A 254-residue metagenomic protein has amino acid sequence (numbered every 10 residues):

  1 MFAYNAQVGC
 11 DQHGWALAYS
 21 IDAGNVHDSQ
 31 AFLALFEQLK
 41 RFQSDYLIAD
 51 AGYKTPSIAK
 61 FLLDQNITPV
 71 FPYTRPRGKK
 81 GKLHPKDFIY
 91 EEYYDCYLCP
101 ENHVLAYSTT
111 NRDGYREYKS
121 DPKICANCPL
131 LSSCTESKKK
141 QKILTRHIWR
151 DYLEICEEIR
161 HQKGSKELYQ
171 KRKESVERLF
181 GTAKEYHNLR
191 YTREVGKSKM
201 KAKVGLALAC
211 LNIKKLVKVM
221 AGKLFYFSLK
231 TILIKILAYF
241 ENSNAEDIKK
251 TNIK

Functional and structural regions predicted by a protein language model:
M1-K254: Anion-binding and metal-coordination hotspots
